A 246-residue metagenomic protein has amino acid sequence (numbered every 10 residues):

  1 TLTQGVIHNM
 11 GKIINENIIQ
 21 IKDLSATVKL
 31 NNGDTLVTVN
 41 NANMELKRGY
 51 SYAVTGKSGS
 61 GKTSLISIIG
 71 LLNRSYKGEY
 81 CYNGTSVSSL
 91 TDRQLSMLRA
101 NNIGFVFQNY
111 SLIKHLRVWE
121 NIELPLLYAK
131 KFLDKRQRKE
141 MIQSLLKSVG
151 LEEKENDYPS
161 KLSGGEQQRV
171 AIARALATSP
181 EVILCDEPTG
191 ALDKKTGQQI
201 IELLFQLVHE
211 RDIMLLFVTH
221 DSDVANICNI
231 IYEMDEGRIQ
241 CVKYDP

Functional and structural regions predicted by a protein language model:
T55-K57: The feature captures the beta-strand-to-loop junction immediately N-terminal to the Walker
G70: Helix-to-loop junction immediately C-terminal to a conserved catalytic motif
G78-S86: Conserved ABC transporter NBD signature motif
L116-P125: Short coil-to-helix segment of the ABC ATPase nucleotide-binding domain corresponding to the Q-loop/switch region
Y158-L162, E166: Conserved ABC ATPase signature
S179: Conserved catalytic motifs of ABC-family nucleotide-binding domains
I183-D186: Catalytic Walker B motif of ABC-type/P-loop ATPase nucleotide-binding domains
